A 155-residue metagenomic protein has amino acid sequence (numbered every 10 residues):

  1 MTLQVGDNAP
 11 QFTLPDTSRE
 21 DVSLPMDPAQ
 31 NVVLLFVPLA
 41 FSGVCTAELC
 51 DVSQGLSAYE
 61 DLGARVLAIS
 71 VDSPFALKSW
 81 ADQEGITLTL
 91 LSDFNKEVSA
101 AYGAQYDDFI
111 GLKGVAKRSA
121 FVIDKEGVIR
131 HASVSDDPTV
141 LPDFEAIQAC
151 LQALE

Functional and structural regions predicted by a protein language model:
M1-E155: Chalcogenol-based redox active-site neighborhoods
